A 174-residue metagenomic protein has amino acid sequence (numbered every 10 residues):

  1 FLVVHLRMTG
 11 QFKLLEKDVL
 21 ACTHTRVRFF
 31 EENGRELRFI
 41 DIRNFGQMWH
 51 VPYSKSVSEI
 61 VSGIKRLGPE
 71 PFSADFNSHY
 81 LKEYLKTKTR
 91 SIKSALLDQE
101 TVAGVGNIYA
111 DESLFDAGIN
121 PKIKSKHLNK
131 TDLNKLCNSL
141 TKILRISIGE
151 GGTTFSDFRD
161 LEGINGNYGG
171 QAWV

Functional and structural regions predicted by a protein language model:
F1-V174: Structured catalytic/nucleic-acid-binding cores of DNA maintenance enzymes
